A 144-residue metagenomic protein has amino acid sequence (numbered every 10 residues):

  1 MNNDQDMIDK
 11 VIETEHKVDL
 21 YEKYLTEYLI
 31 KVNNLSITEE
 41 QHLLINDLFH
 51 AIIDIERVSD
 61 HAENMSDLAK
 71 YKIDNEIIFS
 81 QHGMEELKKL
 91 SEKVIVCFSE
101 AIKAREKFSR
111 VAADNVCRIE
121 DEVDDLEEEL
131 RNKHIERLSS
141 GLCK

Functional and structural regions predicted by a protein language model:
M1-K144: Cytosolic, long alpha-helical scaffolding segments
